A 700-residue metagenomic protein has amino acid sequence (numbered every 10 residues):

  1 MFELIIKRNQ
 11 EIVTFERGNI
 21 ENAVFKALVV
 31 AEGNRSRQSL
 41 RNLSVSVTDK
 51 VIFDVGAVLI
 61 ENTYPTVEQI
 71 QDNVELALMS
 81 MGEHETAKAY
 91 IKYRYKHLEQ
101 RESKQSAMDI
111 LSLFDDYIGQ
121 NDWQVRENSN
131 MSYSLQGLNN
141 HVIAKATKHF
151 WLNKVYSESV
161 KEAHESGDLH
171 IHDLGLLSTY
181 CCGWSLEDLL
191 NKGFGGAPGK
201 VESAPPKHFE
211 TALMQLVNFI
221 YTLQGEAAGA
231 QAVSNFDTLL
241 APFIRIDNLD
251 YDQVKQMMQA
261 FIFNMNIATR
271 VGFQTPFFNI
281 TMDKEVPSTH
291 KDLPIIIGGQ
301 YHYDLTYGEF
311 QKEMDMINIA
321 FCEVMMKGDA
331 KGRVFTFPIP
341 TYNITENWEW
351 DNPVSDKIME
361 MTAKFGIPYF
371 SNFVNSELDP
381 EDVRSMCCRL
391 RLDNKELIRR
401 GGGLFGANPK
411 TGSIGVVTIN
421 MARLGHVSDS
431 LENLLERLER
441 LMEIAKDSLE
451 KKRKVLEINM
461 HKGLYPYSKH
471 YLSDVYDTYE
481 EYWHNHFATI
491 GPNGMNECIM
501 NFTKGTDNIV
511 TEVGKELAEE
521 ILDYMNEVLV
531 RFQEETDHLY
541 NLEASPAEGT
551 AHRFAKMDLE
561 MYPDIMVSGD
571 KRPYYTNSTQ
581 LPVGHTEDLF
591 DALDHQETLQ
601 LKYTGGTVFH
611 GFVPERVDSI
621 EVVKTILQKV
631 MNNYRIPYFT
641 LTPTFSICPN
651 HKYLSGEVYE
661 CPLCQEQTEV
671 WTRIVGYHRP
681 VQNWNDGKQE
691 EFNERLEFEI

Functional and structural regions predicted by a protein language model:
M1-L113, L696: Charged, amphipathic alpha-helical regulatory modules used for macromolecular assembly or allosteric control
H84-Y95, Y634-Y638, T642-T644, D686-I700: Long, highly charged low-complexity segments enriched in Glu/Asp and Lys/Arg with interspersed Ser/Thr
K96-H484, G505, T511-L663, Q667-V670: Conserved catalytic cores of very large enzyme subunits
V254, M258, N501, R679 (+1 more regions): Metallocofactor- and cofactor-centric catalytic cores in central/energy metabolism, strongly enriched
E480-H484, A488-G491, V681, Q689: Core of folded catalytic or high-affinity ligand/protein-binding domains in predominantly eukaryotic proteins
I490-I499: Extended amphipathic alpha-helical segments enriched in small hydrophobics
P649, C664-I700: Long, charge-rich boundary regions
